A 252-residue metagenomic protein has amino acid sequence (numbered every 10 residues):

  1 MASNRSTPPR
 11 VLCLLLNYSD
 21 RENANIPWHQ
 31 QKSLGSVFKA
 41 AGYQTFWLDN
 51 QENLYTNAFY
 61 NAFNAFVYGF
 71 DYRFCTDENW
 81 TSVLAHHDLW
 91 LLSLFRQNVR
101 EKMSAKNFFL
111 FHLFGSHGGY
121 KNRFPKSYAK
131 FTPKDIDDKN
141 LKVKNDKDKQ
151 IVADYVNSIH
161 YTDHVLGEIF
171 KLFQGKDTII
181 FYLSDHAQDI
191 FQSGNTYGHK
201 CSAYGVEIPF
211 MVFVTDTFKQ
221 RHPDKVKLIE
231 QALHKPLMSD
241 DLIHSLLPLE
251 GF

Functional and structural regions predicted by a protein language model:
M1-F252: Catalytic domains that recognize anionic headgroups
